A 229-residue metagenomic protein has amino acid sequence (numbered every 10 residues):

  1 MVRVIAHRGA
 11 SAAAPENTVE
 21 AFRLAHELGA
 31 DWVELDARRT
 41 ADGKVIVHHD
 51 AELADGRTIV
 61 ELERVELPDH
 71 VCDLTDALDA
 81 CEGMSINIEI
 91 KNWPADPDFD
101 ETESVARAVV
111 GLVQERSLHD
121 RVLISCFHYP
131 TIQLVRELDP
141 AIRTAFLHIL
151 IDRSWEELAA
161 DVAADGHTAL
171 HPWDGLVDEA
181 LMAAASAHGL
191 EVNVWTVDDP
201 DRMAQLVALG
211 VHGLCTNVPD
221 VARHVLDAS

Functional and structural regions predicted by a protein language model:
V2-H49, L112, R121: Conserved N-terminal beta1-alpha1 strand-loop-helix module at the mouth
V4, D31, A37-M84, I90-W93 (+2 more regions): An active-site metal/cofactor-coordinating segment within enzyme catalytic domains
A13, D69-C72, N217: Residue-level signal for the nucleotide or nucleotide-sugar donor/cofactor binding architecture
E16-V19, V65, T75, D220: Residues in well-ordered alpha-helical elements
T18, H70, L74, A106: Aromatic/hydrophobic pocket-lining residues that form the small-molecule binding cavity in soluble enzyme cores
T75-D76, C81-I86, I90-S229: Short loop-to-alpha-helix "cap/lid" segments that border enzyme active sites across diverse enzyme classes
